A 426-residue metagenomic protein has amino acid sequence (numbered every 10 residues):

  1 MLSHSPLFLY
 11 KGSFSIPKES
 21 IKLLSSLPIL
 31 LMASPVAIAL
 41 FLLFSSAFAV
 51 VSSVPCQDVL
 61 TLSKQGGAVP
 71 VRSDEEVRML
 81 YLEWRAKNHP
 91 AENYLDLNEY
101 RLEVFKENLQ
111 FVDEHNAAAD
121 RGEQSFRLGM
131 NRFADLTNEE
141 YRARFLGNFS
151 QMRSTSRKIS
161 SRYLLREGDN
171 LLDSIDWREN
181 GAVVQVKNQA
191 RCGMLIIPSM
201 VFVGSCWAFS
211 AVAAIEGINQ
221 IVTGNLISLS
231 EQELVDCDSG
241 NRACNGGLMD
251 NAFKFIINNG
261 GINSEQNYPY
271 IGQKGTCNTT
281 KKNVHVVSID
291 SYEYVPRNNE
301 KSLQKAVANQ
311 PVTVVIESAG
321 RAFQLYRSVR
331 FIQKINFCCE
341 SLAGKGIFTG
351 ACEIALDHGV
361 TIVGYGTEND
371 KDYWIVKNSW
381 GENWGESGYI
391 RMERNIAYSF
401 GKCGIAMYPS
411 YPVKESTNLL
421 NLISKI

Functional and structural regions predicted by a protein language model:
L2-H4, L24-I426: Catalytic-core signature of thiol
F8-Y10, F14, F337: Aromatic (phenylalanine/tyrosine) cluster motif
K11, K18-K22: Intrinsically disordered, low-complexity polyampholyte segments enriched for Lys and acidic residues
